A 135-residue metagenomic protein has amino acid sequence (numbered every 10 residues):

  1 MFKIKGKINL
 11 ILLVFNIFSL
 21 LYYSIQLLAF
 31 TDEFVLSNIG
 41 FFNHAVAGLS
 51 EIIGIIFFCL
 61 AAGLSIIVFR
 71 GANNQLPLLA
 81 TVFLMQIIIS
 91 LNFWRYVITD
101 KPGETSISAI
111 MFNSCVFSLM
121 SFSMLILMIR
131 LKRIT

Functional and structural regions predicted by a protein language model:
M1-L20, R133-T135: Cytosolic juxtamembrane helix and N-cap/initiation of the first transmembrane helix
F2-K5, V68-L76, G103-E104, I134-T135: Membrane-interface helix-boundary motifs at transmembrane edges
F15-I56: Hydrophobic transmembrane helix segments
S37-A45, P102-S114: Non-cytosolic membrane-interface motifs at loop->transmembrane helix junctions
V46-F69, L84-I88: Core segments of alpha-helical transmembrane spans in multipass integral membrane proteins
I55-G63, C115-L127: Hydrophobic cores of alpha-helical transmembrane segments in multi-pass inner/ER membrane proteins, independent
L78-V97, S114-S123: Hydrophobic alpha-helical membrane segments
L91-M111, I129: Membrane-helix boundary connector in multi-pass membrane proteins
